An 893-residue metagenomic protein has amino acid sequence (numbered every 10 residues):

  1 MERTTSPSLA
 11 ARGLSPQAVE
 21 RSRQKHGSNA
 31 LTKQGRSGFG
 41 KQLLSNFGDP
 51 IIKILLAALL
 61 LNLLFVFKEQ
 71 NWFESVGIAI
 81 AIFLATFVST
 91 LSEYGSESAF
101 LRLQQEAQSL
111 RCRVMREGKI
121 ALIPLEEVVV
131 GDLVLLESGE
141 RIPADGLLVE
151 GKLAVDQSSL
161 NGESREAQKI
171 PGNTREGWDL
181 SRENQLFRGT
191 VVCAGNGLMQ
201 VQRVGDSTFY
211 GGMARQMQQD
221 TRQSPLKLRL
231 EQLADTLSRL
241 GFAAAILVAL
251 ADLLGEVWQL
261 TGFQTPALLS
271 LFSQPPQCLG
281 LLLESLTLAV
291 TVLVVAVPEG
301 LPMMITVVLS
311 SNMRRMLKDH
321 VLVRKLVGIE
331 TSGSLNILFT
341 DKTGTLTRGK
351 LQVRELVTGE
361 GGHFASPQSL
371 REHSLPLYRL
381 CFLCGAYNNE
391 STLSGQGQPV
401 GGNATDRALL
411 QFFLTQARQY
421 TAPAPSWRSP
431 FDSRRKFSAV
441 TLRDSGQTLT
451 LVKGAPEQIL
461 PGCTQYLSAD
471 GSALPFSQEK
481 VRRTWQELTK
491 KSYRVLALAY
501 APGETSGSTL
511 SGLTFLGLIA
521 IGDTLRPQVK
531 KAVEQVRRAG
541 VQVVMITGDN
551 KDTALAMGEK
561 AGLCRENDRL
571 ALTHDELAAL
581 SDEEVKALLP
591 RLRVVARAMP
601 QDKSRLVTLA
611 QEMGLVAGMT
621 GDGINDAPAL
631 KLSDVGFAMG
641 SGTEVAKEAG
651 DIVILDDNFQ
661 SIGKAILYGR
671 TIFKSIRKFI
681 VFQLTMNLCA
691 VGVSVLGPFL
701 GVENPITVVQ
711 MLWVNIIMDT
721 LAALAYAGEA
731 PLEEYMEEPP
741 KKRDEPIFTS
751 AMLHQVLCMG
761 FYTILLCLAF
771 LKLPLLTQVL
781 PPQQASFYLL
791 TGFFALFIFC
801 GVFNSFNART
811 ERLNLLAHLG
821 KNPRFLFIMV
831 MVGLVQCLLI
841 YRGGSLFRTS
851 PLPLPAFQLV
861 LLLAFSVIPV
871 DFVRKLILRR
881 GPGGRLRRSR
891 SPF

Functional and structural regions predicted by a protein language model:
M1-P740, E745-F748, F761, F794 (+1 more regions): Conserved cytosolic headpiece of P-type ATPases
L61, H363-S369, F770, L775-P782: Short amphipathic alpha-helical segments and their helix-coil junctions
P698-T707, L771-Y788: Helix-coil boundary and interhelical linker segments in multi-pass alpha-helical membrane proteins
M718, T763-I764, L789-S805: Generic alpha-helical transmembrane segments
E729, H754-F770, F799: Alpha-helical transmembrane segments of multi-pass integral membrane proteins
